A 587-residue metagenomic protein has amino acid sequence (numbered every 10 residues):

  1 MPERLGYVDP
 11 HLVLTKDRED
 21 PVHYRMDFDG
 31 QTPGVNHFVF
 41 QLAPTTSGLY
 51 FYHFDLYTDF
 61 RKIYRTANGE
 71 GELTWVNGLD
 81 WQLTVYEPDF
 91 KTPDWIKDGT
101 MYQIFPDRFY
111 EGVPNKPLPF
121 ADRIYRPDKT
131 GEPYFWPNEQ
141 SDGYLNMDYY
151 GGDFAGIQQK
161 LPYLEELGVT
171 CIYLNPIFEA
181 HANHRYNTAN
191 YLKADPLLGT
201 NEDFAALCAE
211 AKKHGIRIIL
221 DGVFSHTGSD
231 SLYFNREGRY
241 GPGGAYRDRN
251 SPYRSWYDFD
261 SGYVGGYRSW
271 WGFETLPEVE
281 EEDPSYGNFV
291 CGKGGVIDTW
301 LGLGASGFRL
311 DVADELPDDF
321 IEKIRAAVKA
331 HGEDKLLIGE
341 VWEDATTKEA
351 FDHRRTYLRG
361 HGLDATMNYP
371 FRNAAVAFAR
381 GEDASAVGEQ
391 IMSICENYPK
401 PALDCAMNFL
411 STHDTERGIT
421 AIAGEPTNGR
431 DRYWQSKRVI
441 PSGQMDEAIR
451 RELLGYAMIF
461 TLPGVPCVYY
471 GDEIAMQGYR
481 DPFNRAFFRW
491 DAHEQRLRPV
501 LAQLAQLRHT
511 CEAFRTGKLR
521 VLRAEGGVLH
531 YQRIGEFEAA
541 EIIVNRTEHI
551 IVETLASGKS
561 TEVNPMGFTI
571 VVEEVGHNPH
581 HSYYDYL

Functional and structural regions predicted by a protein language model:
K16-Q103, F109-T130, P137: The feature marks proteins involved in alpha-glucan
T100-Y102, I172-L174, I218-L220, F308 (+4 more regions): Hydrophobic faces of well-ordered beta-strands that scaffold small-molecule active sites in alpha/beta enzyme cores
I104, L164, L174, Y191 (+9 more regions): Conserved, mostly hydrophobic/aromatic
F105-C171, I177-L303, I324-A330, T347: Substrate-binding/active-site clefts of carbohydrate-active enzymes
D107, F351-D352, L358, D364 (+2 more regions): Aromatic/acidic polysaccharide-binding cleft in carbohydrate-active enzymes
A205-R217, S225-H226, S231-P242, V296 (+5 more regions): Active-site-proximal helices and loops of the catalytic beta/alpha 8
V521-L555: Carbohydrate-binding surface patches
S560-L587: C-terminal beta-strand-rich structural cap/linker in extracellular carbohydrate-active enzymes
